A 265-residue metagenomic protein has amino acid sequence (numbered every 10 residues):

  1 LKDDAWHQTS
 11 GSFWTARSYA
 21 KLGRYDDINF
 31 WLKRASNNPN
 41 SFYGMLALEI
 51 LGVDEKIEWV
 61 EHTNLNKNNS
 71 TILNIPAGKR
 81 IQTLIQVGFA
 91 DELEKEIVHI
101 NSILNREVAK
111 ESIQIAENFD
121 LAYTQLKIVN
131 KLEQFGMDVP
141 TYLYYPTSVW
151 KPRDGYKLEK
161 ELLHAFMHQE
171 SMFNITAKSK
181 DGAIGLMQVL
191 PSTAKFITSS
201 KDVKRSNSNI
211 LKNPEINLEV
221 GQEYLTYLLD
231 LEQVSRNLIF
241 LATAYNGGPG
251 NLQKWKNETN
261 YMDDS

Functional and structural regions predicted by a protein language model:
W6-S10, T15-S18, L22-R34, M45-L48 (+2 more regions): Catalytic glycan-binding domains that act on GlcNAc-containing polysaccharides
T9, F13, N74-K79: Alpha-helical tetratricopeptide repeat
N40-G44, E49-I57: Long, contiguous interaction/recruitment modules in multidomain scaffold/adaptor proteins
T63-N74: TPR-adjacent "capping" and linker segments in tetratricopeptide-repeat scaffold/adaptor proteins
P76-H99: Alpha-helical segment of the N-proximal tetratricopeptide repeat
